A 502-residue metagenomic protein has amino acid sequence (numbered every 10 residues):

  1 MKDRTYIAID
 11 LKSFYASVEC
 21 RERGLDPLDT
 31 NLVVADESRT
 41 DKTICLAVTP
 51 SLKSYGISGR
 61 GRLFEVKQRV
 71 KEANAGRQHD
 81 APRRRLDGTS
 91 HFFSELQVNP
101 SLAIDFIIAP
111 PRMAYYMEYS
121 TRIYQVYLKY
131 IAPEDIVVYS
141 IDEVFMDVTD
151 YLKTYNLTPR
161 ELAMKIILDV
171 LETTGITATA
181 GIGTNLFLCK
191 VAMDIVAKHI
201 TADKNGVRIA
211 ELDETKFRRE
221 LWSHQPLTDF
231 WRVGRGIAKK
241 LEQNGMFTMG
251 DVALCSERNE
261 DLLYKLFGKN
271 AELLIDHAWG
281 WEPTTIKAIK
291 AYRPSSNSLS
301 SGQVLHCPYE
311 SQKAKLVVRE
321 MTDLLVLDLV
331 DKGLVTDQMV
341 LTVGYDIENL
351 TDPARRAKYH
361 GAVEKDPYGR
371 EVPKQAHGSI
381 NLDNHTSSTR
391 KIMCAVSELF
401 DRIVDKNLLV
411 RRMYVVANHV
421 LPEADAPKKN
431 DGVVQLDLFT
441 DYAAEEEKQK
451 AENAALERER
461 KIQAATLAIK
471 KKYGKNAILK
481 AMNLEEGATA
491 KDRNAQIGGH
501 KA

Functional and structural regions predicted by a protein language model:
M1-D276, E282-I286, E445-A502: Gly/Gly-Pro- and Ser/Thr-rich, intrinsically disordered tail segments characteristic of DNA damage-repair and tolerance
A8, A103, D229, K239-V410: DNA-contacting surface of Y-family translesion DNA polymerases
K12-F14, S38-K42, Y345-L350, V420-A424: Short, charged/polar surface micro-motifs in flexible loops or helix N-caps
V18, G369-A502: Acidic, metal-coordinating catalytic segment for phosphate/diphosphate chemistry, firing primarily on the Nudix
T30, A178, D337-M339, M413 (+1 more regions): Change "...and in nucleic-acid phosphodiester-cleaving endonucleases..." to "...and in nucleic-acid processing enzymes
D80, D337, A354-A357, K428-N430 (+1 more regions): Composition- and surface-driven signal marking solvent-exposed, interaction-prone regions in large proteins
T184-F187, D276-W279, V335-I347, L409-P422 (+1 more regions): A glycine-rich phosphate-binding loop feature that marks nucleotide/adenosyl-phosphate handling sites
V191-A192, T351-A354, D425-K428: Short, well-ordered secondary-structure micro-motifs
